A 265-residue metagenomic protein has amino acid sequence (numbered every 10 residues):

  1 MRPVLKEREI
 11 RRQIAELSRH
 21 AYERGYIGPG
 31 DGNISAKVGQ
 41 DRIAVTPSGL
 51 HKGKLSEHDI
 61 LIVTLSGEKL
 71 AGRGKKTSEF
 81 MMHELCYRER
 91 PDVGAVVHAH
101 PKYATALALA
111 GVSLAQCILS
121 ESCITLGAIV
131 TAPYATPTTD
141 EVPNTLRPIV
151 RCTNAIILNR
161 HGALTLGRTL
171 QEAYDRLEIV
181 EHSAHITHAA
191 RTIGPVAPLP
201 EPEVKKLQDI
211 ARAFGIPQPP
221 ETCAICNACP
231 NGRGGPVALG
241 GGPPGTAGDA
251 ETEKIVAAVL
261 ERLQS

Functional and structural regions predicted by a protein language model:
M1-S265: Glycine-rich flexible loops
